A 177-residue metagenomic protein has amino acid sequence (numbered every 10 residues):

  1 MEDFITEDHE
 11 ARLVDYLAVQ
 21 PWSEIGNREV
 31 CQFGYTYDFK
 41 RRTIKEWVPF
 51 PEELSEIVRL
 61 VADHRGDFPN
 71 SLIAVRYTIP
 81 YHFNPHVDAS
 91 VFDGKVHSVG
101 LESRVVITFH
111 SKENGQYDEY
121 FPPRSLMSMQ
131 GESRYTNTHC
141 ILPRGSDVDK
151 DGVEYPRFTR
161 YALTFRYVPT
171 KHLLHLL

Functional and structural regions predicted by a protein language model:
M1-L177: Non-heme Fe(II) oxygenase metal-center motifs and adjacent flexible, charged/small-residue loops
